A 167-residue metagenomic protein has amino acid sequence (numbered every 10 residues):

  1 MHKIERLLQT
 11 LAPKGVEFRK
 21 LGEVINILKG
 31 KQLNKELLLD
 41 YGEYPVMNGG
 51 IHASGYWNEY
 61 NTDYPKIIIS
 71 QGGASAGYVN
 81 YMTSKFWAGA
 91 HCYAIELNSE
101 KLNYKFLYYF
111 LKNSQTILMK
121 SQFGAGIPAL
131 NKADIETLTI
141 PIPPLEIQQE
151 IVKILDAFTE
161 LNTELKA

Functional and structural regions predicted by a protein language model:
M1, G15-E17, E136-K166: Amphipathic alpha-helical segments
M1-L11: Accessory (non-catalytic) regions of SAM-dependent nucleic-acid methyltransferases and partner specificity/recognition
T10-K31, L37, Y41-N48: Non-catalytic DNA-recognition/assembly elements of restriction-modification systems
Y41-Y44, K66, L155: Generic structural concept
N48-K112, G124: A short beta-sheet element
F86-C92, G126-P143: A short glycine-rich beta-alpha junction/loop motif
